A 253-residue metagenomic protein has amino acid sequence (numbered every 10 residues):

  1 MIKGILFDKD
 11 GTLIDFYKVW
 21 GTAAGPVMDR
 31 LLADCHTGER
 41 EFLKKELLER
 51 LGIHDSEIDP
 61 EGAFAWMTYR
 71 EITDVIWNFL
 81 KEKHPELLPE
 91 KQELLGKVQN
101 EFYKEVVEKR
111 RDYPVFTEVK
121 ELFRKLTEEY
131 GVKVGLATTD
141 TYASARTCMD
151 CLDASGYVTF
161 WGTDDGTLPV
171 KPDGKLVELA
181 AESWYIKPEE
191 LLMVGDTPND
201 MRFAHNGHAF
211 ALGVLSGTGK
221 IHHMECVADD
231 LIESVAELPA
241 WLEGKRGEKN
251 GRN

Functional and structural regions predicted by a protein language model:
M1-I5, K18, A33, K120 (+2 more regions): Asp-based, Mg2+/Mn2+-dependent phosphohydrolase catalytic module
I2-T117, Y130: N-terminal helical cap/lid subdomain that shapes the substrate entry/recognition surface in HAD-like hydrolases
T12, T138-D140: Conserved phosphate-coupling serine/threonine residues in phosphotransfer and NTP-handling enzymes
V115, A137, P169: Residue-level marker of regulatory loop/turn positions in helix-turn-helix DNA-binding domains and in histidine
L122-V132: A short, Lys/Arg-enriched amphipathic alpha-helix followed by its capping loop at the start of a domain
V134-L136, M193: Conserved hydrophobic beta-strand within the GNAT/NAT acetyltransferase core sheet that lines the active-site cleft
